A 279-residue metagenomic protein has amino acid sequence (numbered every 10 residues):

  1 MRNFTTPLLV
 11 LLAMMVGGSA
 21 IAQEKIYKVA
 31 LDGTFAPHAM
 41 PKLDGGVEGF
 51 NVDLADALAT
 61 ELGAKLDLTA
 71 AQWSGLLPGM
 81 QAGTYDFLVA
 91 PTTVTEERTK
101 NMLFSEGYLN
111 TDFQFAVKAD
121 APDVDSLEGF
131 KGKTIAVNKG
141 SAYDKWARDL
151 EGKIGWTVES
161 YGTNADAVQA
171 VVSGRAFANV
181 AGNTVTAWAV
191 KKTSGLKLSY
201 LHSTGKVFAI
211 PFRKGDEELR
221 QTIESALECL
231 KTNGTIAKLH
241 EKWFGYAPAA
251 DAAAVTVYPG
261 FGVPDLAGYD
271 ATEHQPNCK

Functional and structural regions predicted by a protein language model:
Q23-T92: Extracytoplasmic small-molecule ligand-binding "clamshell" domains of the periplasmic binding protein/Venus flytrap
A30-F35, T69-S74, G83-T95, T111 (+4 more regions): Beta->alpha turn/N-cap motifs
G33, L109-V117, A187-L227, Y246-G268 (+1 more regions): Periplasmic-binding protein-like
P41, A55-L62, Y143-G162, V190-K191: Ligand-binding cleft/hinge of the Venus flytrap
V52, D67-P78, P122-D125, V158-S173 (+1 more regions): Short helix-initiation/N-cap motifs at beta->coil->alpha
G75-P78, A90-K100, R148-D149, A170-T204 (+1 more regions): A ligand-binding cleft/hinge motif common to bilobed small-molecule-binding domains
K118-I135: Flexible hinge/capping segments at coil-to-helix
A142-E159, L198, E228-K279: Ligand-binding clefts/hinges and TM-proximal coupling segments of bilobed small-molecule sensing domains
